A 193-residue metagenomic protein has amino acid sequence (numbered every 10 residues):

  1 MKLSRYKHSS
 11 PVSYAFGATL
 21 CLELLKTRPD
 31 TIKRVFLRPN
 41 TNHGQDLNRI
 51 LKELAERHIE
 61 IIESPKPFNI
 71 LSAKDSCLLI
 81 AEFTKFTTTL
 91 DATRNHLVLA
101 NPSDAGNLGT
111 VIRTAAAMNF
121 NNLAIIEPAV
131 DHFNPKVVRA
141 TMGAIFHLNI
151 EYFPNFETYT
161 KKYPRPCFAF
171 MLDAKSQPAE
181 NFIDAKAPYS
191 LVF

Functional and structural regions predicted by a protein language model:
M1-I80, P166: N-terminal positively charged helical leader segments and presequences
V12-S13, V130, S190: A residue-level structural signature of the nucleotidyltransferase/glycosyltransferase Rossmann-like core
E23, P29-D30, L37, D46 (+1 more regions): RNA substrate-binding interface of SAM-dependent RNA methyltransferases
K74-L78, A92-R94, K186: Short connector loops at helix/strand junctions that flank enzyme active sites, especially segments positioning acidic
L78-T88: Short, structured interface segments
L79, A140-A144, A185-A187: Short, hinge-like loop/turn segments at secondary-structure boundaries
F168-F193: Active-site/ligand-binding-proximal alpha/beta "capping" segment
